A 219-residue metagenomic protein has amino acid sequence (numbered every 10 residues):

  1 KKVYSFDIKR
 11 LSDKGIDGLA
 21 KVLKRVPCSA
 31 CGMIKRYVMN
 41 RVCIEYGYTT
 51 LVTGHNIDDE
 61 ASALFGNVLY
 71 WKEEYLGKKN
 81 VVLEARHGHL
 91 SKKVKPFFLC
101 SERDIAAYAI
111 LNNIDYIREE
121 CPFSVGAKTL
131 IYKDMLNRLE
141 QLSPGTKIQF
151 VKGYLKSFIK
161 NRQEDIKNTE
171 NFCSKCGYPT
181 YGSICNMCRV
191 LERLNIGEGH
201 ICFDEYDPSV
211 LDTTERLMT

Functional and structural regions predicted by a protein language model:
K1-I8, Y46, E74-E84, L90-S91 (+1 more regions): Peripheral terminal appendages
K1-K78, L90, E102-N112, C185: ATP-dependent adenylation/nucleotidyltransferase module used to activate substrates
S12, V125, L194: Flexible, glycine-rich phosphate/dinucleotide-binding loops and adjacent beta-alpha linkers at cofactor/substrate
K14-D17, K128-I131, I159-N161: Short, solvent-exposed polar/charged micro-motifs at secondary-structure junctions
C28, V94-F98, R162: Glycine- and other small-residue-rich loops at beta-strand/loop junctions that grip anionic moieties
C28-C31, C43, C100, C121 (+2 more regions): Generic recognition of cysteine residues
M33, D58-Q141, Q149, T214-T219: Catalytic subdomain that performs nucleotidyl-dependent activation
